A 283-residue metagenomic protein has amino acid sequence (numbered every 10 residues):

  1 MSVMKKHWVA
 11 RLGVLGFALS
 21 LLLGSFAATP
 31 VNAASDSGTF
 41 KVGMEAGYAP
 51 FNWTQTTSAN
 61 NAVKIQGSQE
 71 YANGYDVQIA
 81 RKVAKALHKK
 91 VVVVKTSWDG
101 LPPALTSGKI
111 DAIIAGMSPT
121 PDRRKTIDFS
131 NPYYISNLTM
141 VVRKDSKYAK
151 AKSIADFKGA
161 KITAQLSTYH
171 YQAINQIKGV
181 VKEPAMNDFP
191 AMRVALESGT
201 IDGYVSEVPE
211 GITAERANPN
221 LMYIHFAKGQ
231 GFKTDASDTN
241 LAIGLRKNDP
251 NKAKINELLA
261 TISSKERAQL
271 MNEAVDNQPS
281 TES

Functional and structural regions predicted by a protein language model:
L23-S35: Sec-dependent signal peptide cleavage junction
A33-M117, K125: Extracytoplasmic small-molecule ligand-binding "clamshell" domains of the periplasmic binding protein/Venus flytrap
A46, I135-V142, R216-L259, D276-S283: Periplasmic-binding protein-like
A46-A49, Q69-A86, M117, T139-R193 (+2 more regions): Bilobed "Venus flytrap"/periplasmic-binding protein-like clamshell domains and structurally analogous long
K85, K90-D156, G229, T234-D235: Acidic, polar ligand-binding/catalytic clefts
H88-K90, S107-A115, A160-K161, E197-E210 (+1 more regions): Alpha-to-beta junction loops
G100, G116-T126, A173-Q176, D202-S237: A ligand-binding cleft/hinge motif common to bilobed small-molecule-binding domains
Y169-E183, Y223, N256-S283: Ligand-binding clefts/hinges and TM-proximal coupling segments of bilobed small-molecule sensing domains
